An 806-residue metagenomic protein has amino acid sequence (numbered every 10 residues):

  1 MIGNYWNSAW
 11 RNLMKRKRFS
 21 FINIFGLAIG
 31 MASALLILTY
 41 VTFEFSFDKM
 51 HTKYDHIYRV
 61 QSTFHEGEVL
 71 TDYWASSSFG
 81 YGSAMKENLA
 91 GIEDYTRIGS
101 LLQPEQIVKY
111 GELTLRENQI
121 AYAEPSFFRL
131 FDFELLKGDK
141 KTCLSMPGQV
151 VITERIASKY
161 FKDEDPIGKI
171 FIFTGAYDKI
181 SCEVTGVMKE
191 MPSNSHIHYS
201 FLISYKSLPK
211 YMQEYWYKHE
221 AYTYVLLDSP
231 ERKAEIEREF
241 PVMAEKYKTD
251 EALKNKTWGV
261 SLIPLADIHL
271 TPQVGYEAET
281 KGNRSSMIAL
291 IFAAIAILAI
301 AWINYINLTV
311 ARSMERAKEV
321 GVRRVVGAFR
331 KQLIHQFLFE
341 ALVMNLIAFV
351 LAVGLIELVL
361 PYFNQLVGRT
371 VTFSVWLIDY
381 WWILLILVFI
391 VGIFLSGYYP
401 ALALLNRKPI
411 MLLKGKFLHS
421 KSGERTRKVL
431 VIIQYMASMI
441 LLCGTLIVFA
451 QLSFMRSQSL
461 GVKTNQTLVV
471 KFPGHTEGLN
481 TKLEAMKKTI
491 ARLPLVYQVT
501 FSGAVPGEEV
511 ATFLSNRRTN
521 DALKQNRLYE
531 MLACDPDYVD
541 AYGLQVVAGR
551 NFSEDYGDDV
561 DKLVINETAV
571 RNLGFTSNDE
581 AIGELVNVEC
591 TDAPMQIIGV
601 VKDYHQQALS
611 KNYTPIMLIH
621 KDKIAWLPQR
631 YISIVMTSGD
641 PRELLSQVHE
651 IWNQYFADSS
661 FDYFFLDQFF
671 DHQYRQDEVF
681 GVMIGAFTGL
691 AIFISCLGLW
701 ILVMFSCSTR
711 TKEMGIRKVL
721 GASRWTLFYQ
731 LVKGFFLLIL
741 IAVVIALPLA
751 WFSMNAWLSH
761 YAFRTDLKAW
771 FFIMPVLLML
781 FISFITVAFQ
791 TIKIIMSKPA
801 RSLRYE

Functional and structural regions predicted by a protein language model:
M1-R11, K15-F19, K233, P241-A294 (+6 more regions): Membrane-helix entry/capping segments
W6-I22, G26, A301-M344, N406-F417 (+2 more regions): Intracellular coupling helices
K15-F43, K281-K318, N345-L346, T426-Q451 (+4 more regions): Hydrophobic alpha-helical transmembrane segments of multi-pass inner-membrane transport and secretion
I29-Y58, V359-G368, A437-N465, W757-R764: Alpha-helical transmembrane segments
A32, L36-T39, S261, L265 (+3 more regions): Small-residue-rich transmembrane alpha-helices
I37-E105, K210, K218-Y224, E237-E239 (+5 more regions): Membrane-proximal extracellular/periplasmic loop immediately following the first transmembrane helix
E124-K137, G148-G282, A485-H672, Q676: Mid-to-C-terminal secondary-structure elements that act as membrane-proximal/extracytoplasmic interface segments
K281-I347, L351-L360, N364-Q365, Y380-I383: Hydrophobic alpha-helical bundles that form the membrane domains of multi-pass transporters
